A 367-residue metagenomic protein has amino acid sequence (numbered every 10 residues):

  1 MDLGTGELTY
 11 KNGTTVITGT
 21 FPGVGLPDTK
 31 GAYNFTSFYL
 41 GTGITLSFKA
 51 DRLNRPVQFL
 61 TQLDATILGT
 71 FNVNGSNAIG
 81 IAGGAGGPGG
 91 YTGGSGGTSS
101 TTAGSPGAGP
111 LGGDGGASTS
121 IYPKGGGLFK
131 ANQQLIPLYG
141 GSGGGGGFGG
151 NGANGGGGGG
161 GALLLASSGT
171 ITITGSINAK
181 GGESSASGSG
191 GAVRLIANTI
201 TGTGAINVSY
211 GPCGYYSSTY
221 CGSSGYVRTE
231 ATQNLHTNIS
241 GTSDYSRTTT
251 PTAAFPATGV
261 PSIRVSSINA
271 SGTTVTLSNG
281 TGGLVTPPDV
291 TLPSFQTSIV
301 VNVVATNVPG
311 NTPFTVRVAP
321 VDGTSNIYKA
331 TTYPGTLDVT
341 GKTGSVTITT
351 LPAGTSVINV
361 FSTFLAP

Functional and structural regions predicted by a protein language model:
M1-T70, S76, T250-T297, T312-P313 (+1 more regions): N-terminal domain-start segments of secreted/luminal proteins
M1-V24, R52-P56, Q62-T199, T203-S224: Glycine-centric low-complexity/flexibility signal
D2, G225-P367: Extracellular/surface-exposed low-complexity segments
F21, F35-F38, F48, F59 (+13 more regions): Phenylalanine-focused residue identity feature
T29-G31, A50, N154-G156, S218-Y220 (+2 more regions): Sterically constrained small-residue positions within well-ordered secondary structures of folded domains
N34, G159, S189, T297-V300: Short, solvent-exposed loop/turn segments enriched in Ser/Thr/Gly
F38, I44-L46, F71, L165 (+9 more regions): Hydrophobic beta-strand residues in large extracellular and virion-surface proteins
I44, A65, G69-F71, G175 (+2 more regions): Small-residue (G/S/T/A) turn/hinge positions that recur once per unit in extracellular repeat modules
